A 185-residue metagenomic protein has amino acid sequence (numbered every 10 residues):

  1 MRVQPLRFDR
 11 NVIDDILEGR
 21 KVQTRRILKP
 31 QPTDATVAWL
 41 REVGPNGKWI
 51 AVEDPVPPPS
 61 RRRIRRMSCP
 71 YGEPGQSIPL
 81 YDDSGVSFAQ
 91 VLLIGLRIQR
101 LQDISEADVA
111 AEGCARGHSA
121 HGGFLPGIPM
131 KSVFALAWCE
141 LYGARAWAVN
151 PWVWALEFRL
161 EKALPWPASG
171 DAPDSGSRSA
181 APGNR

Functional and structural regions predicted by a protein language model:
M1-R185: Secondary-structure transition motif
